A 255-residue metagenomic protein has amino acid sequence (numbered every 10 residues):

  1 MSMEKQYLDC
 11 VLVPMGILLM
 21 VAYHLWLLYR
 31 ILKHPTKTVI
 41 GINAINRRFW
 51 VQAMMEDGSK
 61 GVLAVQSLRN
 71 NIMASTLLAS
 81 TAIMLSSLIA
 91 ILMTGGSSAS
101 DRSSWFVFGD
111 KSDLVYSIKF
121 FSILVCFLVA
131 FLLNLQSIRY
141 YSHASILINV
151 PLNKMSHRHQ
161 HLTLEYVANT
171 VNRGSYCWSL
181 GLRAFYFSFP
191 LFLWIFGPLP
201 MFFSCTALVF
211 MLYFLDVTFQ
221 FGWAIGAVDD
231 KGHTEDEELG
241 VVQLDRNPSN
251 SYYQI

Functional and structural regions predicted by a protein language model:
M1, I83-F108, W194-S204, L208-Y213: Juxtamembrane "helix exit" motif at the C-terminal ends of alpha-helical transmembrane segments in multi-pass membrane
D9-V39, T76-L92, K119-H143: Hydrophobic alpha-helical membrane-embedded segments
A22-P35, F210-A224: Transmembrane-helix exit/juxtamembrane "anchor" motif
L28-S67: Membrane-interface amphipathic/juxtamembrane segments adjacent to transmembrane helices
I31-N46, T94-K111, I146-R158, A227: Interhelical loop segments of eukaryotic multi-pass membrane proteins
Q66-I89, Y176-F202: Transmembrane alpha-helical segments and their cytosolic interface motifs in multi-pass membrane proteins
V115, I123-P190, F219-Q220: Multipass alpha-helical transmembrane domains of eukaryotic endomembrane proteins
N149-R173, Y213-I255: Cytosolic/matrix-facing juxtamembrane and C-terminal tails of multi-pass cellular membrane proteins
